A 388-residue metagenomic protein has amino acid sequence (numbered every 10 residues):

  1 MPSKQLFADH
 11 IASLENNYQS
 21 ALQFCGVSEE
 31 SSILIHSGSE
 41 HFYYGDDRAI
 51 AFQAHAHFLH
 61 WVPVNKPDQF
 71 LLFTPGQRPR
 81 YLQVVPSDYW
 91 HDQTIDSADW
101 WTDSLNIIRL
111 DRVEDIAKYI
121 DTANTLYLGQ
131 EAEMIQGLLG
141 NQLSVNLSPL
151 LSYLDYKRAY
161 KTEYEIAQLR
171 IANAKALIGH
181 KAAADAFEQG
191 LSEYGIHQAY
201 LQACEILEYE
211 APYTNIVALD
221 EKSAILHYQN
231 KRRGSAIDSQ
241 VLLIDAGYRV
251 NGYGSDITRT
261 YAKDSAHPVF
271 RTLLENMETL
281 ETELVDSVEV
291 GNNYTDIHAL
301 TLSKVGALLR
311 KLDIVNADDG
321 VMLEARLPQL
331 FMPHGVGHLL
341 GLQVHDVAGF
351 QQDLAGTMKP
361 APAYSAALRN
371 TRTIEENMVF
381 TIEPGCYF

Functional and structural regions predicted by a protein language model:
M1-F388: Active-site neighborhoods and metal-handling regions in enzymes and metal-associated proteins
